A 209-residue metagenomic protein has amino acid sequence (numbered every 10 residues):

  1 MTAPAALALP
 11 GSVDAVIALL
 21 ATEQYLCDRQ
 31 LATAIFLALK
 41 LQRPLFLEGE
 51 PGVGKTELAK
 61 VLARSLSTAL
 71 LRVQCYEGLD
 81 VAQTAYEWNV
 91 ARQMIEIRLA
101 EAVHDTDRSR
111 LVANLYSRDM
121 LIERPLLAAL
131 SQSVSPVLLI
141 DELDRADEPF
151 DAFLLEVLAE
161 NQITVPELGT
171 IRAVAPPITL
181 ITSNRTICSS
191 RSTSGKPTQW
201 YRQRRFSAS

Functional and structural regions predicted by a protein language model:
T2-L31: Dynamic helix-loop-helix/coil hinge segments at AAA+ ATPase domain boundaries and subdomain interfaces
C27-R29, F36-Q42, A129-S133: Phosphate-binding P-loop
L45-R92: Walker A/P-loop
A82-A113: Conserved NTP-binding/hydrolysis module of P-loop NTPases
L111-V112, D119, E123-P125, L130-L158: Conserved AAA+/SF3 P-loop NTPase catalytic/coupling segment centered on the Walker-B
L121-S135, P166-S183: AAA+/SF3 P-loop NTPase mechanochemical coupling elements
E142, I181-T186: A short beta-strand-to-loop transition that corresponds to the Sensor-1 phosphate-sensing loop of AAA+ P-loop ATPases
T186-S209: N-terminal low-complexity segments that are often proline-rich with Ser/Thr-Pro
